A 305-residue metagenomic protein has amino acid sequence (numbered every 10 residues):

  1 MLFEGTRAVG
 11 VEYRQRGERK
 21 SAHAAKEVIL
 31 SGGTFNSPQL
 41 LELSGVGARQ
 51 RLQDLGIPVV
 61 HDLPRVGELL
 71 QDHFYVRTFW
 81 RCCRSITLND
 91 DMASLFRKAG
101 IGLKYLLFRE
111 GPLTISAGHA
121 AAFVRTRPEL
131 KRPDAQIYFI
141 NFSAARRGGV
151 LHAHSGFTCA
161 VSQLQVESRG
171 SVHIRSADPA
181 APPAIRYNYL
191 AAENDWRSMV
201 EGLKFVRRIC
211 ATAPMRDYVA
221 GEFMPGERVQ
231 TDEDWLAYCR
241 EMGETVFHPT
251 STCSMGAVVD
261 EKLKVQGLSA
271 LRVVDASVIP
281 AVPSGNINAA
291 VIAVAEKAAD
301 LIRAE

Functional and structural regions predicted by a protein language model:
M1-T6, V11-I101, P112, A177: Glycine-rich loop(s) and the adjacent beta-strand/alpha-helix scaffold that form part
G10, I101-A290, A298-E305: FAD-dependent oxidoreductase catalytic-site/capping-region signature
L30-P38, W196, N288-I292, E296: Short alpha-helical patches at coil-to-helix transitions and adjacent helical residues in well-structured domains
D54, R77, A293-E296, I302: Juxtamembrane helix-loop transition sites at the ends of transmembrane segments in multi-pass membrane proteins
